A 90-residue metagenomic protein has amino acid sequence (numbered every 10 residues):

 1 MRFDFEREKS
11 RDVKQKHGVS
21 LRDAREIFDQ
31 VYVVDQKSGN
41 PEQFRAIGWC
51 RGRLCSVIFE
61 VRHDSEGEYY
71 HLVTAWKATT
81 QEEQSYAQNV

Functional and structural regions predicted by a protein language model:
M1-V90: Ribonuclease/tRNase effector modules and their secretory precursors
